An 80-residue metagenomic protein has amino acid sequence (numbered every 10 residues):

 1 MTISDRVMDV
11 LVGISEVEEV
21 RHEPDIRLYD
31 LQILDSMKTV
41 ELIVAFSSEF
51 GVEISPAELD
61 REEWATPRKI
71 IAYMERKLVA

Functional and structural regions predicted by a protein language model:
M1-L34, E41-V44, S48-A80: Phosphopantetheine-dependent thiolation modules in NRPS/PKS and related acyl-activating systems
